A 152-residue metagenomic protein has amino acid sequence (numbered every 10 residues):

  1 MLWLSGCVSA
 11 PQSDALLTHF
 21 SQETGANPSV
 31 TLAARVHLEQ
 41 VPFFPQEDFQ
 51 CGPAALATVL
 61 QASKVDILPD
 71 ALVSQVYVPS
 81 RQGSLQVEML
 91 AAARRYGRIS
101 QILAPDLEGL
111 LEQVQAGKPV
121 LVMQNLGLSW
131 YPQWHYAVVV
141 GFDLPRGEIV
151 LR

Functional and structural regions predicted by a protein language model:
W3-G6: C-terminal motif of bacterial Sec signal peptides marking the signal peptidase cleavage site
V8-L38, P42, D66, A71-R152: Conserved active-site-adjacent core of cysteine acyl-enzyme catalytic domains
C51: Active-site-proximal loop/helix segment associated with metal-binding centers of metalloenzymes
A55-L60: Buried hydrophobic packing segments
S63: Extracytoplasmic/lumenal acceptor-recognition loop(s) of multi-pass membrane glycoenzymes
